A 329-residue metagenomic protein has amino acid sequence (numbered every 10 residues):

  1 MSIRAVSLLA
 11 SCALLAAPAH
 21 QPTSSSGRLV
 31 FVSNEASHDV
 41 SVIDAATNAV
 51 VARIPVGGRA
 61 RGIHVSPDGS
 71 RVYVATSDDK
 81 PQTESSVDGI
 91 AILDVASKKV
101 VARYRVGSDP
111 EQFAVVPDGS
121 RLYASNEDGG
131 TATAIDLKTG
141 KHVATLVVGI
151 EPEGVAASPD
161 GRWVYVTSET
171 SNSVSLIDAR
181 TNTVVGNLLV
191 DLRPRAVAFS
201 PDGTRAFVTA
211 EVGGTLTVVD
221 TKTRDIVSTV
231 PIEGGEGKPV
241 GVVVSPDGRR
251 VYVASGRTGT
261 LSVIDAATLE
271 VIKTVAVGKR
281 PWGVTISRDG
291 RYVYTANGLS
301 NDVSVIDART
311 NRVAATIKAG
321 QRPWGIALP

Functional and structural regions predicted by a protein language model:
M1-L8: Bacterial N-terminal signal peptides that target proteins for export
A10-P329: Predominantly soluble domains enriched in secretory-pathway, periplasmic, or organellar proteins
